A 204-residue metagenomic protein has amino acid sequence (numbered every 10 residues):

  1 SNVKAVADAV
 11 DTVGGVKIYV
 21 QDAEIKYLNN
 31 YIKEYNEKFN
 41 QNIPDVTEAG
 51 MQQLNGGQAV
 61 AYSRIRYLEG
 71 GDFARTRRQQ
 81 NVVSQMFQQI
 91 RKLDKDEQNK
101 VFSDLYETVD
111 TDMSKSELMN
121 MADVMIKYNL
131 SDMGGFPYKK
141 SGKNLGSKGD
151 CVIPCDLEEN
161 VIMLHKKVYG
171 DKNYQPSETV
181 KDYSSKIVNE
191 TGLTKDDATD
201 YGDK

Functional and structural regions predicted by a protein language model:
S1-N2, M51-N55, G71-Q79, L93-E97 (+2 more regions): Extracytoplasmic/periplasmic, Sec-exported soluble proteins
S1-V3, Q21-A23, R66, F136-S141: Active-site-proximal beta-strand/loop segments in catalytic clefts of secreted hydrolases
S1-V3, V20-A23, D94-V101, Q175-V180: Surface-exposed patches in mature extracellular/periplasmic domains of secreted proteins
V3-A7, D11-V13, G56-V60, Q79-Q80 (+4 more regions): Extracytoplasmic/secreted envelope proteins and their assembly/folding machinery, especially bacterial periplasmic
A7-E97: Flexible, polar/acidic helix-loop-strand segments at domain edges
V16, E34-N36, R78-N81, V101 (+4 more regions): Generic alpha-helical propensity signal that fires on short helical segments and nearby coil/disordered stretches
E24-E48, E69, L93, Q98 (+6 more regions): Generic detector of bulky aromatic hydrophobic side chains
T108-K204: C-terminal solvent-exposed extensions
